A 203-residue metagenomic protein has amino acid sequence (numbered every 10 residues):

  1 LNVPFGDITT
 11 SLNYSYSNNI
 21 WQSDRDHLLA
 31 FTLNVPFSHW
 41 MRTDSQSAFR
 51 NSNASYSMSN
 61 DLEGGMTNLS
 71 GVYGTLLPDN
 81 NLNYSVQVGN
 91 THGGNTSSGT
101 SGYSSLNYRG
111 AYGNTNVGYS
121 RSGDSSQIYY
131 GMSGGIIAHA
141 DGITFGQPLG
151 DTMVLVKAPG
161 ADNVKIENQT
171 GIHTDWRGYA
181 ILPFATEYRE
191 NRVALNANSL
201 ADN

Functional and structural regions predicted by a protein language model:
L1-N203: Flexible, glycine-rich linker and terminal segments associated with outer-membrane beta-barrel/transport systems
